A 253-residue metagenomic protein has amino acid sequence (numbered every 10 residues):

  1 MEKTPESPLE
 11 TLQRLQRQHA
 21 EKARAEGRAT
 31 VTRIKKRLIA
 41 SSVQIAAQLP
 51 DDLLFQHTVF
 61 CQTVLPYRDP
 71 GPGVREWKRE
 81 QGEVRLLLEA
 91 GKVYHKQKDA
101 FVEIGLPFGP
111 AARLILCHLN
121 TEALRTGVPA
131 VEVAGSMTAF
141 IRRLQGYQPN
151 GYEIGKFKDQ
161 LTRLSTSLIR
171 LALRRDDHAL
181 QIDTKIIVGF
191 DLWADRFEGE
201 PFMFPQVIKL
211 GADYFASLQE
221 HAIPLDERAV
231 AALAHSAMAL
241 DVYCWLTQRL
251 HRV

Functional and structural regions predicted by a protein language model:
M1-V253: Charged, alpha-helix-forming regions
